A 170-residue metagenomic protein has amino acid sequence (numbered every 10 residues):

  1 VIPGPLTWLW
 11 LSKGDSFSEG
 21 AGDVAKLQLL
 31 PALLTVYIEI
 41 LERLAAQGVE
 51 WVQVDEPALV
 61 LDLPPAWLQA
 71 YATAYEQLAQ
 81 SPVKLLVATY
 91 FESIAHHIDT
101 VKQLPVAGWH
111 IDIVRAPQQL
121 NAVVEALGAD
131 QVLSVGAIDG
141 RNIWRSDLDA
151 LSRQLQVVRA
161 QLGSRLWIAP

Functional and structural regions predicted by a protein language model:
V1-P170: Domain-level signal for soluble alpha/beta catalytic cores
